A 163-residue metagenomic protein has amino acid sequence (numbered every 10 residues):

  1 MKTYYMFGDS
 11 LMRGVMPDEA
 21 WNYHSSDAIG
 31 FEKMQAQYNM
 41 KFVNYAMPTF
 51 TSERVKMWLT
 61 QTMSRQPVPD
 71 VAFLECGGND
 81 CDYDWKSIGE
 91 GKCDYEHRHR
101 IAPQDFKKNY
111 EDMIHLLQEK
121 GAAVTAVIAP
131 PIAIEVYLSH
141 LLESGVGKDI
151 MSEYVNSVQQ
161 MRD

Functional and structural regions predicted by a protein language model:
M1-M47, T62-V68, A72: Serine-esterase "nucleophile elbow" of acetyl-processing enzymes
D27, V55, N109-Y110: Amphipathic coiled-coil/heptad-repeat helices and related helical stalk/stem segments that mediate oligomerization
M34, Y38, F42, V55 (+1 more regions): Histidine-centered active-site loop/cap adjacent to the catalytic His in serine esterases/O-acetyl transfer systems
A46-T51, G78: Short glycine-rich, polar/acidic loop-and-turn segments at beta strand-coil junctions
T49-T60: Structural motif
T60-D163: Alpha-helical cap/lid subdomain in secreted, periplasmic, or secretory-pathway luminal O-acyl-processing enzymes
